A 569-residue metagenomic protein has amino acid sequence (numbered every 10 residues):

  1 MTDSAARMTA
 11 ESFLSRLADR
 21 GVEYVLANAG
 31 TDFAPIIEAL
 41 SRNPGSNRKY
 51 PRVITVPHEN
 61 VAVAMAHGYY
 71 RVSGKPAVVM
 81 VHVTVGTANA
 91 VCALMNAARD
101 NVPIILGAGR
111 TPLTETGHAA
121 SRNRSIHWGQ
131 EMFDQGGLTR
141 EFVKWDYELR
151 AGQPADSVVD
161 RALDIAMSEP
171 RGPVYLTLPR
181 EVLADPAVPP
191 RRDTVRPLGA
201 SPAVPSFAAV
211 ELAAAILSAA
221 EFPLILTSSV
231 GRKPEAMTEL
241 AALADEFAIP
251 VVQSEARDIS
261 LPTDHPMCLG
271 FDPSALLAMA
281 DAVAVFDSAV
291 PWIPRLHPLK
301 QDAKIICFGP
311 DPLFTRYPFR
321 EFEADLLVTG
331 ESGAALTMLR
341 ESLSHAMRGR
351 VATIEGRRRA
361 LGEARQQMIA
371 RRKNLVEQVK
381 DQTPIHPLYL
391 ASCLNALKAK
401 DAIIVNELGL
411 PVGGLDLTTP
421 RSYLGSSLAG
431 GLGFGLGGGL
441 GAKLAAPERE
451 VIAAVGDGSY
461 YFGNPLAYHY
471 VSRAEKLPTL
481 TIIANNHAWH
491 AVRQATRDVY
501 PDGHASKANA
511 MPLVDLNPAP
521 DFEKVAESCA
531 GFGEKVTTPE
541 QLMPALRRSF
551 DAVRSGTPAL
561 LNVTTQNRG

Functional and structural regions predicted by a protein language model:
M1-S4, R150-Q153, D302-V405, A508-M511 (+4 more regions): Phosphate/pyrophosphate-binding active-site segments
T2-G349, H469, P478-T481, D502 (+2 more regions): N-terminal alpha/beta PP-like core and its mobile active-site loop of ThDP/TPP-dependent enzymes
A10-R20, T31-L40, G362-E448: Active-site diphosphate/adenylate-binding microenvironment
P44, Y70, A166, A244 (+4 more regions): N-terminal cationic-hydrophobic initiation segments that often serve targeting/anchoring roles
T116-G129, L277-M279, R320-E321, V328-T329 (+2 more regions): Thiamine diphosphate
R171, S218, K300, A399 (+3 more regions): Short conserved AdoMet
T177-V182, G409-P411, T564-Q566: A glycine-rich phosphate-binding loop feature that marks nucleotide/adenosyl-phosphate handling sites
F286, F308-P310, N406, G456-D457 (+2 more regions): Active-site flanking residues adjacent to catalytic metal/cofactor-binding acidic residues
